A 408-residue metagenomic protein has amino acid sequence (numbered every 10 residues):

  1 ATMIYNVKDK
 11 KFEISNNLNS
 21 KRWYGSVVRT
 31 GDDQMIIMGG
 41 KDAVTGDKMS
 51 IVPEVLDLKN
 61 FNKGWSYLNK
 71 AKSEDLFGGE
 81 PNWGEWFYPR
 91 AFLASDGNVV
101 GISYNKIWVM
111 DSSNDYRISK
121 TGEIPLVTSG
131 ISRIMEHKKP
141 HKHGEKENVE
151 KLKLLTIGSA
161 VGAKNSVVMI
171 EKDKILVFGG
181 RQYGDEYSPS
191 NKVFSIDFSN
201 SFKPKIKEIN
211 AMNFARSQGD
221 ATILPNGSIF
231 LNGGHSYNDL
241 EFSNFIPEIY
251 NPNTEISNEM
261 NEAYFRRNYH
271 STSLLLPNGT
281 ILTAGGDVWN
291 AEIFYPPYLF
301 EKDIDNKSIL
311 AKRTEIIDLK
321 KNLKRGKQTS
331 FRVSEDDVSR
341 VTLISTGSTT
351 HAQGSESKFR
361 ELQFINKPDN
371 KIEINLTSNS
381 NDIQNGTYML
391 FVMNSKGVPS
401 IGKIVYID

Functional and structural regions predicted by a protein language model:
A1-D408: Kelch-like beta-propeller repeat domains
